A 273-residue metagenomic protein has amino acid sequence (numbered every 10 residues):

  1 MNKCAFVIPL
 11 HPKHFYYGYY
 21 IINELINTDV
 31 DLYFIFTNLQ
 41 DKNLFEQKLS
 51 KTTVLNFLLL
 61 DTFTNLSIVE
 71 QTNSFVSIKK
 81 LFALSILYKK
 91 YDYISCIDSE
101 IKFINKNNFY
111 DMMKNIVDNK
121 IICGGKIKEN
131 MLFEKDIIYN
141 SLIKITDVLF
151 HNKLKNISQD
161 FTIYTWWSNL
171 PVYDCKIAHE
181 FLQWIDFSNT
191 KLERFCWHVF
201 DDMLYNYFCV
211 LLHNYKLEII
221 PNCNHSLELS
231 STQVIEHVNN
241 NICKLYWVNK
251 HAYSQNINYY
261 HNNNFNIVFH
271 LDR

Functional and structural regions predicted by a protein language model:
M1-Y20: N-proximal low-complexity "stem/linker" segments adjacent to membrane-targeting elements
N23-V30: Short, acidic, metal-binding catalytic loop of nucleotide-sugar glycosyltransferases
V30-D41, L60: Short beta-strand/loop segment that forms part of the nucleotide-sugar
D41-K89: Active-site-proximal specificity loops/subdomain of glycosyltransferases
I94: Short aromatic/hydrophobic "clamp" motif used to bind/position activated sugar donors
D98-K102: The conserved acidic donor/metal-binding loop of glycosyltransferases
I104-E193: Conserved catalytic core of nucleotide-sugar-dependent glycosyltransferases
H179-R273: A glycosyltransferase accessory/donor-loop signature
